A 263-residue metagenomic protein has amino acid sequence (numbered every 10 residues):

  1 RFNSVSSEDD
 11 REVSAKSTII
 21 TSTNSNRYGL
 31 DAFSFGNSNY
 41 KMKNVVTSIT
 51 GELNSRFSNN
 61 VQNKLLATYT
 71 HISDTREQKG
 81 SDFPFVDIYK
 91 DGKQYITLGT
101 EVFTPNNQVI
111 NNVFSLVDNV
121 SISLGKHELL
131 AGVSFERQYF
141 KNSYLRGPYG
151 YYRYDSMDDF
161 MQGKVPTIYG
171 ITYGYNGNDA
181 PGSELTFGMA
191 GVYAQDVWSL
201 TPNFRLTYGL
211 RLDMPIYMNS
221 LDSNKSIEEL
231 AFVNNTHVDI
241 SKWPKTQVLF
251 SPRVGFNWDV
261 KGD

Functional and structural regions predicted by a protein language model:
R1-Q195, N235: Replace "related TpsB outer-membrane translocases also match" with "some related outer-membrane beta-barrels such as
S48, N54, L66-T68, I110-V113 (+3 more regions): Structural signature of Gram-negative outer-membrane beta-barrels, strongest in the C-terminal barrel of TonB-dependent
